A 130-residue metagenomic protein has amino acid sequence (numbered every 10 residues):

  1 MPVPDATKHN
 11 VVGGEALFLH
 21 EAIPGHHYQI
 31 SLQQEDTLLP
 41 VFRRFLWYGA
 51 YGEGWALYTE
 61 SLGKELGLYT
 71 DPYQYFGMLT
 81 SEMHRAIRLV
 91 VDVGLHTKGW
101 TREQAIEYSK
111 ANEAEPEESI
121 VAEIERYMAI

Functional and structural regions predicted by a protein language model:
M1-I130: Long, His/Glu/Asp-enriched segments that create or flank divalent metal/ion-associated functional microenvironments
